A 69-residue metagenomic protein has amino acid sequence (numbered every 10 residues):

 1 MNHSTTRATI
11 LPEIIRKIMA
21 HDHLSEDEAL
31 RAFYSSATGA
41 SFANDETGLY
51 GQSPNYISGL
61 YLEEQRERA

Functional and structural regions predicted by a protein language model:
M1-A69: C-terminal alpha-helical interaction appendages
